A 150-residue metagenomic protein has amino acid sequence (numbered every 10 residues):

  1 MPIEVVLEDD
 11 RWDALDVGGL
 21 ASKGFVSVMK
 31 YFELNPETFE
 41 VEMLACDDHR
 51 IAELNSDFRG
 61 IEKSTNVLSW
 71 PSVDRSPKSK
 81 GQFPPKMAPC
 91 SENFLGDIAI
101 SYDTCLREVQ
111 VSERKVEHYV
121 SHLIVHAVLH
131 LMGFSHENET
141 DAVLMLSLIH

Functional and structural regions predicted by a protein language model:
M1-S121, L131-I149: An acidic/histidine-cluster motif and surrounding catalytic segment that typifies divalent-metal-assisted enzyme active
